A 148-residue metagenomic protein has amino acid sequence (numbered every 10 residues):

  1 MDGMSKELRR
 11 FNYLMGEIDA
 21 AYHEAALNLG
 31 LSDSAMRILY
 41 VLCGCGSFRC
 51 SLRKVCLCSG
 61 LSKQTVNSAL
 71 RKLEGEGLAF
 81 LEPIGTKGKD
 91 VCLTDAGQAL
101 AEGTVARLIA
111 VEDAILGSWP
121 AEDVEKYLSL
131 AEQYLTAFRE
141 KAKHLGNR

Functional and structural regions predicted by a protein language model:
M1, E122-R148: C-terminal regulatory/oligomerization modules of transcriptional regulators
M1-L29, E76: N-terminal leader segment of winged-helix/HTH proteins
R10, Y22, S51, V111-E112: Hydrophobic alpha-helical segments typical of transmembrane helices and their membrane-interface/capping positions
A20-T65: N-terminal helix-turn-helix DNA-binding core of bacterial DNA-binding proteins
R71-L128: Charged, amphipathic alpha-helical coiled-coil/dimerization segments
